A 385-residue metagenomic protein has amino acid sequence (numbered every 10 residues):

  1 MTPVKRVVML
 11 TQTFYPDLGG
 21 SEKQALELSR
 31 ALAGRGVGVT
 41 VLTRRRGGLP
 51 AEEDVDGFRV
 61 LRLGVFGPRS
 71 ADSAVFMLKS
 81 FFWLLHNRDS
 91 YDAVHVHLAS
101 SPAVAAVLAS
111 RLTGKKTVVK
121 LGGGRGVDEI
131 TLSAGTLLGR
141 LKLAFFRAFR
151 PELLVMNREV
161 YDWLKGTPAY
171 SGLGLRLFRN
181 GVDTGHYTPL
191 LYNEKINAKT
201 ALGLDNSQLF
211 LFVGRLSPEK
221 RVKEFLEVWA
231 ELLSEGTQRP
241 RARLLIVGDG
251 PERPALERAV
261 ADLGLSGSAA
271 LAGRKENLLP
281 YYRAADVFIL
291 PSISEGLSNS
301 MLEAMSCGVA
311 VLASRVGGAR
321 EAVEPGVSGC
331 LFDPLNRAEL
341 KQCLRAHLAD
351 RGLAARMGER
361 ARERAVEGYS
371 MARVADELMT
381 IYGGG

Functional and structural regions predicted by a protein language model:
D54-V55, G67-V96, S101-L112, L137-F145: An amphipathic, basic-hydrophobic alpha-helix
K116-V118, G126-F149, D162, E194: Nucleotide-sugar donor phosphate/pyrophosphate-binding loop at the beta->alpha transition of glycosyltransferases
F149-H186: A short, active-site helix/loop in glycosyltransferases that binds the activated sugar's phosphate group
L204-W229: Conserved donor-binding/catalytic core segment of Leloir-type glycosyltransferases
R274, I293: Aromatic "clamp/platform" in nucleotide-sugar-dependent glycosyltransferases that forms part of the donor/acceptor
A310-A313, V323: Short hydrophobic beta-strand element within catalytic cores of glycosyltransferases and related nucleotide-activated
P325-G326, C330-R337, A346-G352: Conserved acidic donor-binding segment of nucleotide-sugar-dependent glycosyltransferases
E339, A346, L353-G368, V374-M379: A short, well-ordered alpha-helix in the C-terminal region of glycosyltransferases
